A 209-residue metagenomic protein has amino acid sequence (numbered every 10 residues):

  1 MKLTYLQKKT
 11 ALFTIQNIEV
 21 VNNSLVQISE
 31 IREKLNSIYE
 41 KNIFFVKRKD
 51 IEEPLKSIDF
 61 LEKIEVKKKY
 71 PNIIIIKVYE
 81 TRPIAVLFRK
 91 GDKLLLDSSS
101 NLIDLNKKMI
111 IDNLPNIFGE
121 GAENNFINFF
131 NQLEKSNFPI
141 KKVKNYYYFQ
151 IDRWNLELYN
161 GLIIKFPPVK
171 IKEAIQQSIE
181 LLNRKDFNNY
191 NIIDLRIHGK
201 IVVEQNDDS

Functional and structural regions predicted by a protein language model:
M1-S209: Charged, solvent-exposed interaction patches on well-folded alpha/beta domains that mediate macromolecular contacts
